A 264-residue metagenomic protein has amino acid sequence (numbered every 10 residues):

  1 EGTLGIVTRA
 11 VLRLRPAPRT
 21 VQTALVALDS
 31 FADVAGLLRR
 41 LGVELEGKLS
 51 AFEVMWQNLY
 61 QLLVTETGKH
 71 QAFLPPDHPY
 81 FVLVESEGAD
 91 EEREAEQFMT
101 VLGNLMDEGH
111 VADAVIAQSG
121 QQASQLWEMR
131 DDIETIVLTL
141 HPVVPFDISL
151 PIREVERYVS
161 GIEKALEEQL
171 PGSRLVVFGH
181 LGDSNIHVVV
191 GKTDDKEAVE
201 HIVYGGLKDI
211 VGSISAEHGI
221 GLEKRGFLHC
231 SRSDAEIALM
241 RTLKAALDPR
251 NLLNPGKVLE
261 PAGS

Functional and structural regions predicted by a protein language model:
E1-S264: Noncatalytic alpha-helical scaffold of FAD-dependent oxidoreductases
